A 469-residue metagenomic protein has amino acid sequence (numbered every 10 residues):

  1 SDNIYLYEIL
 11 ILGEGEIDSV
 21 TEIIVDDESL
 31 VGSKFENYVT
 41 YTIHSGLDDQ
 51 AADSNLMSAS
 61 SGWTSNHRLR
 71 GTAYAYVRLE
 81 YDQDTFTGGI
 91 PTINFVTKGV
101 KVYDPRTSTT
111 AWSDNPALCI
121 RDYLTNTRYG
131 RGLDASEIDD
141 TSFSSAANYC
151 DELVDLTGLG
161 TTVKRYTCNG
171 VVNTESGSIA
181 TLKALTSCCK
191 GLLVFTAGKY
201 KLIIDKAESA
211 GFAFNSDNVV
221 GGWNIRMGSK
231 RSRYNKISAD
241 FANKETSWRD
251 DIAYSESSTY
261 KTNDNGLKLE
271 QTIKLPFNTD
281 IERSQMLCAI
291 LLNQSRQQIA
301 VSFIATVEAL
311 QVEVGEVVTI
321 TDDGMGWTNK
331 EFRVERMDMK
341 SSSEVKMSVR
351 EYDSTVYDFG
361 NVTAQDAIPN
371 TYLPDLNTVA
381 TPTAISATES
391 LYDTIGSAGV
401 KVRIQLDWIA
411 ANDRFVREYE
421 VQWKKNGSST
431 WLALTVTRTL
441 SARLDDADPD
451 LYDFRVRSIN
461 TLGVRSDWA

Functional and structural regions predicted by a protein language model:
S1, T64-H67, N169-G170, I203-I273 (+1 more regions): Surface-exposed, non-catalytic interaction/assembly patches
S1-C189, T196, A242, S247-R249 (+2 more regions): Polar, S/T/G-rich
I138-S144, S238-A305, T381-S390, T394-G399 (+1 more regions): Charged, gly/pro-rich, cysteine-poor intrinsically disordered low-complexity regions
D151-G198, T259-Y352, L440: An acidic/polar, Gly/Ser/Thr-rich interaction patch typically located in mid-to-C-terminal regions of proteins
V220, V314-Y392, T461-L462, A469: Acidic, low-complexity/disordered segments
I395-V416: Conserved aromatic anchor
W431-T439: Short beta-strand segments within Ig-like beta-sandwich modules, predominantly Fibronectin type-III
A442-S466: Beta-strand-rich modules
